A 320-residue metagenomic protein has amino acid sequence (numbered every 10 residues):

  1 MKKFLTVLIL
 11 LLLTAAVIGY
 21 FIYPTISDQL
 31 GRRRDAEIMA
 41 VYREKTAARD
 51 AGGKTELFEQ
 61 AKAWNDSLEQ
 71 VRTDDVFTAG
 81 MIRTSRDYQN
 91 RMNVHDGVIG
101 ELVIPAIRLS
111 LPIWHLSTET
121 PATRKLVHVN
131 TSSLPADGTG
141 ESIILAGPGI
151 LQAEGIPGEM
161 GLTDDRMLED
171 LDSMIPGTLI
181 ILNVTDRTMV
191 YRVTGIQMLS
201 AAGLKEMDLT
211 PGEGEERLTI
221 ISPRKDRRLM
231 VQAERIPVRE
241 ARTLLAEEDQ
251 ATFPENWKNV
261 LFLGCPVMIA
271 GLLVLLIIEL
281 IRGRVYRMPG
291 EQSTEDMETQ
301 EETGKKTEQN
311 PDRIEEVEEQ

Functional and structural regions predicted by a protein language model:
K3-L263, E279-E291: Solvent-exposed, non-transmembrane regions of membrane-associated and secreted proteins
P266-V267: Contiguous transmembrane helix-bundle modules in multi-pass membrane proteins
V285-Q320: Cytoplasmic C-terminal tails of single-pass
